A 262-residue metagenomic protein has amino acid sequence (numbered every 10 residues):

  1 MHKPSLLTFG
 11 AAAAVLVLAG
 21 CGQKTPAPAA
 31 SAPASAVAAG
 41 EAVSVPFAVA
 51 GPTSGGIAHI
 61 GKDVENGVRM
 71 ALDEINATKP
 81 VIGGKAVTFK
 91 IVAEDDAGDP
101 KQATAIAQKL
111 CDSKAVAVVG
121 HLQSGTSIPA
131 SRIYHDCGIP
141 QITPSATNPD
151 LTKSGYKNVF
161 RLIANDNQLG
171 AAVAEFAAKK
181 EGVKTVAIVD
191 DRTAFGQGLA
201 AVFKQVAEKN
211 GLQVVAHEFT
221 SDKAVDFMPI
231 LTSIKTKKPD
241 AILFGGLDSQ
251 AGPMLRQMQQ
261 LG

Functional and structural regions predicted by a protein language model:
M1-G10: Bacterial N-terminal signal peptides that target proteins for export
C21-K24: Bacterial signal peptide processing site
A36-A42, N66-I91, E208-G211: Signal peptide-proximal N-terminal region of secreted/periplasmic/extracellular or secretory-lumen proteins
V37-R69, E94-P100, Q123, V189-Q197: Extracytoplasmic "Venus flytrap"
I60-D63, P80-K153, L162, T220-F227 (+2 more regions): Beta-alpha junction/loop-to-helix N-cap segments that form part of ligand/metal-binding clefts
G67, A71, T78, P129-C137 (+2 more regions): Alpha-helical structural signal in soluble globular domains
A105, N148-D150, K157-G262: Extracellular/periplasmic Venus flytrap/periplasmic-binding protein
